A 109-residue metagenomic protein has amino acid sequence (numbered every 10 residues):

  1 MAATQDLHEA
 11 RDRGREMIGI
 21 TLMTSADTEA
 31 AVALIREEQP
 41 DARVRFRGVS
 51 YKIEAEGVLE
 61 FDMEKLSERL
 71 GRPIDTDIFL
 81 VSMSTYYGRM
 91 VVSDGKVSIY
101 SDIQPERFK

Functional and structural regions predicted by a protein language model:
A2-L7, R36-P40, S84: Short amphipathic beta-strand starts and helix->beta connectors
A2-V32, V49-R69: Conserved N-terminal glycine/acidic-rich loop preference
S25-E38, D77-S82: Short, solvent-exposed secondary-structure boundary motifs
A33-D41, E68, R72: Short, intrinsically disordered, mixed-charge
R43-R47: Short beta-strand
V49-S50, E56-K109: Helix-rich interaction surfaces within compact, conserved domain-sized segments that mediate assembly or partner
